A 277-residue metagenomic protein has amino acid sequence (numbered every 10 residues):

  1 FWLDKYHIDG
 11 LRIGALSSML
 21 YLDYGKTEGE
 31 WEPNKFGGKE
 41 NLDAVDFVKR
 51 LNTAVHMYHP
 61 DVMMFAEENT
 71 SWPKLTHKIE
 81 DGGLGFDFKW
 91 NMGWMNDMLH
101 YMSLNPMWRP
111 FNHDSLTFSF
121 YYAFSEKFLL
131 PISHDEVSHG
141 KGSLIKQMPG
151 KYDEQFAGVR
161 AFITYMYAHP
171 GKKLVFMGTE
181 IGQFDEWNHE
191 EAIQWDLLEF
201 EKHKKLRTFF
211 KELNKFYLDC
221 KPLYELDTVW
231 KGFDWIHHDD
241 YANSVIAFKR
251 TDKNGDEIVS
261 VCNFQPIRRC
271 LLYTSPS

Functional and structural regions predicted by a protein language model:
F1, A54, E212, F216: Solvent-exposed, charged/polar functional surfaces in cytosolic regulatory/catalytic domains
W2, I13, M64, L213 (+1 more regions): Conserved, mostly hydrophobic/aromatic
L3-D23: Active-site groove signature of glycoside hydrolases
H7-D9, T27-H189, L218-P222, D227-L271: Conserved alpha/beta catalytic core and glycan-binding cleft of carbohydrate-active enzymes
I193-D196, T208: Extended hydrophobic/aromatic segments used for targeting, binding, or gating
K202-L223: Catalytic cores of secreted or luminal carbohydrate-active enzymes
Y273-S277: Conserved small/polar residues in nucleotide/adenosyl-binding loops
